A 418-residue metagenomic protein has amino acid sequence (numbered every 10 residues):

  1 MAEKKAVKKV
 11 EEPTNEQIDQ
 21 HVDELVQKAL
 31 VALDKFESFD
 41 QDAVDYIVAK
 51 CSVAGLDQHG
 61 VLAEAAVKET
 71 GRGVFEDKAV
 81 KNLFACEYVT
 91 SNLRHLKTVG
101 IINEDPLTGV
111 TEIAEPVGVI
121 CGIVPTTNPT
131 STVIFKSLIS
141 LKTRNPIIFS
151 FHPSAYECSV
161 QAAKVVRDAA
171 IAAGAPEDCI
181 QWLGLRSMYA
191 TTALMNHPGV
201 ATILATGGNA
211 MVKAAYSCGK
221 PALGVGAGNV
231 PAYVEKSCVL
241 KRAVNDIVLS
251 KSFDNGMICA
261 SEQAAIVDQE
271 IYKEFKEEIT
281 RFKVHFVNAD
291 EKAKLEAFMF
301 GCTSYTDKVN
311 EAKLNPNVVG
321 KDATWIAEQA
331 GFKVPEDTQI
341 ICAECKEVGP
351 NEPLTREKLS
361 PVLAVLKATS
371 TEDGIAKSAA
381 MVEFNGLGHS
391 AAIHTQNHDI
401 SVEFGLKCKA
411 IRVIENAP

Functional and structural regions predicted by a protein language model:
A2-T111, I139, R281: N-terminal Rossmann-like NAD(P)+-binding subdomain of aldehyde/semialdehyde dehydrogenases
K8-K9, E16-I18, I134, V212-G349: ALDH superfamily catalytic-core signature
L25-Q27, G224-G226, D254-C259, E352-L359 (+1 more regions): Short, flexible turn/loop "capping" segments at secondary-structure junctions
V26-L33, E37-D40, V48-H59, A63-A66 (+11 more regions): Structural signal for hydrophobic packing residues in well-ordered secondary-structure cores of soluble enzyme domains
E37, F332-P418: Conserved C-terminal structural/oligomerization subdomain of aldehyde/semialdehyde dehydrogenase
S38-A43, G174-I180, N255-I258, H285-A297 (+3 more regions): Flexible, glycine/charged-enriched surface loops at secondary-structure junctions
I101-R242: Rossmann-like NAD(P) dinucleotide-binding subdomain of oxidoreductase/dehydrogenase enzymes
R144, I203, D268, I326 (+1 more regions): Residue-level signal for inorganic ion chemistry
